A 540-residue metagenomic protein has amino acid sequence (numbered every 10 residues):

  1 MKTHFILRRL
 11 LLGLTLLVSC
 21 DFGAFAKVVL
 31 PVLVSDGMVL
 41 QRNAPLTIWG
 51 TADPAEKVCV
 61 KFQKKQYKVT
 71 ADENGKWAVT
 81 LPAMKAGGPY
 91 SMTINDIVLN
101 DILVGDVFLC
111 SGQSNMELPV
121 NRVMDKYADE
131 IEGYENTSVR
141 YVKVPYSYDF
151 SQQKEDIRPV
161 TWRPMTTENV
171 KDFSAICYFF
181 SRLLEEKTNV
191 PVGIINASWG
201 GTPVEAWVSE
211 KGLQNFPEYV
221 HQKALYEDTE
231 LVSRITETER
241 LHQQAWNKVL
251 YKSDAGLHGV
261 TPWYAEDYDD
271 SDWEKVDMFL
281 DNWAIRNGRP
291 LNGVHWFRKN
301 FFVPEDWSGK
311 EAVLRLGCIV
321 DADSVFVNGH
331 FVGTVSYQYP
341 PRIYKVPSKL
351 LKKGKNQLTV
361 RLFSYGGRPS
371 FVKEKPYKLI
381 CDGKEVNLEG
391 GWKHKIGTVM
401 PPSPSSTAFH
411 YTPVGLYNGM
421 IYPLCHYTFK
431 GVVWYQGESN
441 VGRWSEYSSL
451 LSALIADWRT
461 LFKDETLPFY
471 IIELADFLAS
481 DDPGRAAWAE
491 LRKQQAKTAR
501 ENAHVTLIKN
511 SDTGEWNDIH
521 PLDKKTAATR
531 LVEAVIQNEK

Functional and structural regions predicted by a protein language model:
M1-K27: Bacterial Sec-dependent N-terminal signal peptides
K27, S35-D106, G366-S370: Ser/Thr-rich low-complexity repeats and stalk/linker segments
V32-D36, L291-P304, R342-Y344, N418: Short beta-strands within extracellular/lumenal beta-sheet-rich domains
W49, W273, F301, W307-G329 (+1 more regions): Aromatic-lined ligand-binding clefts that engage carbohydrates, nucleic acids, or primary amines
K64-G87, C318, V325-P376: Beta-strand-rich ligand-recognition modules
I97-P164, I195-N282, K355-Y427: An acidic-aromatic loop/edge-strand motif
D106-V107, N136-T137, T188-G193, K355 (+3 more regions): Loop/turn elements at helix/coil->beta-strand transitions in domains of secreted/extracellular proteins
E239-M278, K493-L507, G514-K540: Catalytic cores of secreted or luminal carbohydrate-active enzymes
